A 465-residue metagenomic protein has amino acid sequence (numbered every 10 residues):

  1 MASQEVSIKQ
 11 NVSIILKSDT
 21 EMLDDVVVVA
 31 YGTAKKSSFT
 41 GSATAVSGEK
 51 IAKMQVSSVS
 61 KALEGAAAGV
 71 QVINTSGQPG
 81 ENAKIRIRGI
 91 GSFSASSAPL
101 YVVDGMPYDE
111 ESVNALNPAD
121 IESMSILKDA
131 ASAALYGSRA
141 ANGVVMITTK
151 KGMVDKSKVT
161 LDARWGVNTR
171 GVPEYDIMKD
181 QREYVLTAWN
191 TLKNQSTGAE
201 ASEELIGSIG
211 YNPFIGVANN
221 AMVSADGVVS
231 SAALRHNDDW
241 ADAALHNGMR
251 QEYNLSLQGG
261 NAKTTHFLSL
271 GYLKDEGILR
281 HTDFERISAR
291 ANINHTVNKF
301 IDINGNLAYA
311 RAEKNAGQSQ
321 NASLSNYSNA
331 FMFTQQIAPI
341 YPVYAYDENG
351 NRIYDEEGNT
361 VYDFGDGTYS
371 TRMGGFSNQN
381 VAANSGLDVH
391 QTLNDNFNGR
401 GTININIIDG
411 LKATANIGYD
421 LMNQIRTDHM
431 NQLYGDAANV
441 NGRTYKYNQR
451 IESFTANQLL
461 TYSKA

Functional and structural regions predicted by a protein language model:
M1-R290, H295-A310, L324-S325, A382 (+2 more regions): Short, small/polar-rich motifs associated with maturation and membrane association, primarily at protein termini
L23, K50-I51, G77, Y136 (+3 more regions): Bulky hydrophobic/aromatic packing residues
G32, F364-T368, D420-L421: Short glycine-enriched loops at secondary-structure junctions
L63, L161, L268, P342-A345 (+3 more regions): Generic structural signal marking isolated hydrophobic packing positions within regular secondary structure
N142, N378-N380, A456-Q458: Asparagine-centered polar/low-complexity signal
I278-S288, N294, N306-A322, L387-A465: Small-side-chain secondary-structure face that scaffolds active or pore-lining regions
A310, A316-N394: Acidic/polar loop-and-plug regions of large Gram-negative outer-membrane beta-barrel proteins
